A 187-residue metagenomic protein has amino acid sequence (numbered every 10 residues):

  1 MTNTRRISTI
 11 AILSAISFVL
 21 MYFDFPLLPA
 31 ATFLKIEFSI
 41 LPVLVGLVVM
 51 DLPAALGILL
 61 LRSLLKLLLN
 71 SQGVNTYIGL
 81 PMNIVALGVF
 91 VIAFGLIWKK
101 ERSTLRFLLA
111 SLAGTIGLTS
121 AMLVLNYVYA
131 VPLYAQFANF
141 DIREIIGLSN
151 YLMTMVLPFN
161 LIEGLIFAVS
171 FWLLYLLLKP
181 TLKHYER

Functional and structural regions predicted by a protein language model:
M1-R187: Loop-helix junctions at membrane interfaces
